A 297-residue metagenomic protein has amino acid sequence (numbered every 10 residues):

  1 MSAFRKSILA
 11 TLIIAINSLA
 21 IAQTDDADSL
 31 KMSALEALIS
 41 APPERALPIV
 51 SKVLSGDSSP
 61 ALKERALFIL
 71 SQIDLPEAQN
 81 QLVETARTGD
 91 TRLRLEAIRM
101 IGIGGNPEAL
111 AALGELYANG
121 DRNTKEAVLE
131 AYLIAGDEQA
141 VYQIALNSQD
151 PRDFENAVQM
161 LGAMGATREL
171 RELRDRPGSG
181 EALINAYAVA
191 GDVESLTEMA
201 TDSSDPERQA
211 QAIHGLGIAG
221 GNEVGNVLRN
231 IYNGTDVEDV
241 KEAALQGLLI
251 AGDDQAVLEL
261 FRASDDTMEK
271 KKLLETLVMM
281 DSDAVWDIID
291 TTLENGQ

Functional and structural regions predicted by a protein language model:
M1-I8: Bacterial N-terminal signal peptides that target proteins for export
A10-N17: Bacterial N-terminal signal peptides
A20-T24: Boundary at the C-terminal end of the N-terminal hydrophobic targeting segment
D28-L75: N-terminal, post-signal-peptide region of Sec/Tat-exported proteins
L30, A61-K63, R92-R94, N123-K125 (+6 more regions): Positions within the helices of HEAT/ARM-like alpha-solenoid repeats
A37-S40, I69, M100, L116 (+8 more regions): Core register positions within helices of long alpha-helical scaffolds
P43-S55, L75-R87, L95, N106-A118 (+10 more regions): Amphipathic alpha-helical scaffolding segments comprising HEAT/armadillo-like alpha-solenoid repeats
